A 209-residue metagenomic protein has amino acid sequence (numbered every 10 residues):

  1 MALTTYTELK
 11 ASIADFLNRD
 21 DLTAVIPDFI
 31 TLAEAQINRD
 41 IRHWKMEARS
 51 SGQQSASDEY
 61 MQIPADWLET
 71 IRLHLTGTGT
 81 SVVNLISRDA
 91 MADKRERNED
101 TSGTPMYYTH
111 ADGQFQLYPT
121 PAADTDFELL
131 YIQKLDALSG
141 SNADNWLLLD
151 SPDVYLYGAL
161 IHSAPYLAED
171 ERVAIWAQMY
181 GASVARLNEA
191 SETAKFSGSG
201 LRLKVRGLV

Functional and structural regions predicted by a protein language model:
M1-V209: Glycine-enriched, solvent-exposed interface loops adjoining structured elements
